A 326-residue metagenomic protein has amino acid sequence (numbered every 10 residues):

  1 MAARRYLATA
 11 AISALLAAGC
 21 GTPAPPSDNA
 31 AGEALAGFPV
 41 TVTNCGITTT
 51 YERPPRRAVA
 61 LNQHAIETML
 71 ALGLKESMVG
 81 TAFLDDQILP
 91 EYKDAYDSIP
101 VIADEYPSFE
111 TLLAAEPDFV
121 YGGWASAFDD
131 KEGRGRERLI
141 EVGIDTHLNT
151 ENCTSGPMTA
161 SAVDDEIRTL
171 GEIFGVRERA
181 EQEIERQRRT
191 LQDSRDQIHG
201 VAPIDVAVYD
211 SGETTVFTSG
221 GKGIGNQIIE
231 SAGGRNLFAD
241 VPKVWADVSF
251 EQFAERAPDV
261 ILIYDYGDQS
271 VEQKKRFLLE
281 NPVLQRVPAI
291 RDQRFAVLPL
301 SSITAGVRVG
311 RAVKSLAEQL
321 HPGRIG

Functional and structural regions predicted by a protein language model:
A2-S13, A17-I66, E172-Y209, Q319-G326: Bacterial Sec-exported substrate-binding components of ABC uptake systems
N44-G46, P100-E110, V241-F250: Short helix-initiation/N-cap motifs at beta->coil->alpha
R57-A115, F119, W124-F128, L237: A short, structured surface patch at a secondary-structure boundary
N62, W124-A127, E151, V241 (+1 more regions): Short secondary-structure boundary segments
A65-T68, L74, S108, K131-G135 (+8 more regions): Stable alpha-helical elements in mature extracytoplasmic
D86-I88, T218-A246: Alpha-helical, coiled-coil/dimerization segments enriched in small aliphatic residues
Q87, S126-R134, I144-T169, A202-I224 (+1 more regions): Extracytoplasmic ligand-binding site segments that recognize negatively charged/polar headgroups
P157-E166, E172, V260-G326: Structured C-terminal subdomain patch of bacterial secreted/periplasmic proteins
